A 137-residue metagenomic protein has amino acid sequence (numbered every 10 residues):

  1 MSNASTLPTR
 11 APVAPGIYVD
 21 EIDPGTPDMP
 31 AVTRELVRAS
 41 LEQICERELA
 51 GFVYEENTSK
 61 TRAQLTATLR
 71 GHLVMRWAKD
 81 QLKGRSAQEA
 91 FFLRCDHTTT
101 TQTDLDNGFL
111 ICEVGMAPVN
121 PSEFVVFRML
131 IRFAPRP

Functional and structural regions predicted by a protein language model:
M1-P137: Structured, hydrophobic secondary-structure cores that serve as assembly/anchoring elements
